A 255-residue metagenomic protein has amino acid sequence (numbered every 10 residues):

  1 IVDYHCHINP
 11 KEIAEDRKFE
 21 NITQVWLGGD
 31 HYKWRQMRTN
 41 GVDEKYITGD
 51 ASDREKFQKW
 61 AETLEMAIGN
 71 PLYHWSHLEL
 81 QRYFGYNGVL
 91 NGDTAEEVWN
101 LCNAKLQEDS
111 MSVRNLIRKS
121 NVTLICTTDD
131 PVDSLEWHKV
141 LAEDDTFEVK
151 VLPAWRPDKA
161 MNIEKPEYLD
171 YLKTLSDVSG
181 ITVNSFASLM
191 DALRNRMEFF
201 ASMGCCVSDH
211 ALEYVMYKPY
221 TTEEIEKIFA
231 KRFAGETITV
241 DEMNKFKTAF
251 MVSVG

Functional and structural regions predicted by a protein language model:
I1-G255: Metal-cofactor-binding active-site regions of metalloenzymes
